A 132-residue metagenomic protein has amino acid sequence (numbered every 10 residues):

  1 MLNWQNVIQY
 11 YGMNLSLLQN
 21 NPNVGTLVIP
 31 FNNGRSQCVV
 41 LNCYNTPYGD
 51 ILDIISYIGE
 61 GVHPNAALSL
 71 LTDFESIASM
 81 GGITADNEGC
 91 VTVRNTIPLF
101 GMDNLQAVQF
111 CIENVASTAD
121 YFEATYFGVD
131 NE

Functional and structural regions predicted by a protein language model:
M1-C38, I77, A85: Charge-rich, low-complexity N-terminal segments
M1-W4, P64, V108: Generic alpha-helical secondary structure
I8, L68-T72, I112: A generic alpha-helix structural signal
I29-N33, N45, S56-I58, E75: Generic secondary-structure microfeatures
N33-R35, P47, E60-V62, L99-G101: Residues that cap or initiate secondary-structure elements
G34-D53: Short, well-structured hydrophobic secondary-structure segments
D50-C90, R94: Short, internal acidic amphipathic alpha-helical interface segments that mediate docking to partner proteins
M80-E132: Well-ordered alpha/beta subsegment
